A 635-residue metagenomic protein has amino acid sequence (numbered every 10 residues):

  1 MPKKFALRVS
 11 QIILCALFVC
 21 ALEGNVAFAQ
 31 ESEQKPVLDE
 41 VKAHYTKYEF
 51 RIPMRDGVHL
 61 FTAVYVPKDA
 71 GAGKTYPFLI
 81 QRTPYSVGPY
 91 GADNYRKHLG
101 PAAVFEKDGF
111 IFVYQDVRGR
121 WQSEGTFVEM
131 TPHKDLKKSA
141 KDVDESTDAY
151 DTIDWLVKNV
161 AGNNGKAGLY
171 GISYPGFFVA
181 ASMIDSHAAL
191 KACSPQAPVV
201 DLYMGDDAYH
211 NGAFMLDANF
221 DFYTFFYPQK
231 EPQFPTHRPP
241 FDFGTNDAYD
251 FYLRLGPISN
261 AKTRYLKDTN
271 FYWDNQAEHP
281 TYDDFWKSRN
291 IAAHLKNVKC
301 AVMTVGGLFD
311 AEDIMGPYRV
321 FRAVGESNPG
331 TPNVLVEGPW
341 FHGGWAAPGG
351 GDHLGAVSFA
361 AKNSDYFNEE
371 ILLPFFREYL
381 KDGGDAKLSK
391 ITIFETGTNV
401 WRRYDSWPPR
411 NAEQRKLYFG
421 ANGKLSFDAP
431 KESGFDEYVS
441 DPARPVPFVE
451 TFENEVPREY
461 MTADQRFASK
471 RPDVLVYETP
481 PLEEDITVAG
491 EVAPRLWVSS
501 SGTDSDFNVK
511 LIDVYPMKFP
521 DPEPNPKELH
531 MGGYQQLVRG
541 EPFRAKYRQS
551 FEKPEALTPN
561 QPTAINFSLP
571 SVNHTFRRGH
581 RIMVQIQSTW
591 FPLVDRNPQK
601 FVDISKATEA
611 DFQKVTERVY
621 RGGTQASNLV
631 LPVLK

Functional and structural regions predicted by a protein language model:
Q34-K74, E478-E484, W497, K553 (+1 more regions): N-terminal cap/lid segment of alpha/beta-hydrolase-fold proteins
A70-N159, A208, A347-F359, R471 (+6 more regions): Cap/lid segment of the alpha/beta-hydrolase catalytic domain
Y95-H98, K107, E129-S146, A181-N297: Accessory cap/linker subdomain of secreted extracellular hydrolases
A161-S173: Alpha/beta-hydrolase fold nucleophile elbow
G171-A181: Glycine-rich nucleophile elbow surrounding the catalytic serine of serine-hydrolase chemistry
V298, T304-G306: Short beta-strand/loop motif that positions the catalytic acidic residue of the alpha/beta-hydrolase fold
A311-Y318: Conserved alpha/beta-hydrolase "acid-adjacent" motif
G343, V357-A361, Y366-I371, Y379-K635: Glycine/threonine-rich phosphate-binding loop and adjacent beta-strand/alpha-helix elements that clamp
